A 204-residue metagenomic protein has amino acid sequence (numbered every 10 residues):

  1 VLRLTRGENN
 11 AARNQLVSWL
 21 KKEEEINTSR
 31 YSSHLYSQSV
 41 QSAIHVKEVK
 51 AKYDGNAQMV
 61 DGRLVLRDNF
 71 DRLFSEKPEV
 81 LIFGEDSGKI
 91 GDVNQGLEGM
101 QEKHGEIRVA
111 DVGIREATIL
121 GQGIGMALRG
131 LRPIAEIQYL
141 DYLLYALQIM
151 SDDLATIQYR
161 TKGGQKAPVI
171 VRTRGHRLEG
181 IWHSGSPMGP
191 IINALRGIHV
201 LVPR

Functional and structural regions predicted by a protein language model:
V1-R204: Thiamine diphosphate
